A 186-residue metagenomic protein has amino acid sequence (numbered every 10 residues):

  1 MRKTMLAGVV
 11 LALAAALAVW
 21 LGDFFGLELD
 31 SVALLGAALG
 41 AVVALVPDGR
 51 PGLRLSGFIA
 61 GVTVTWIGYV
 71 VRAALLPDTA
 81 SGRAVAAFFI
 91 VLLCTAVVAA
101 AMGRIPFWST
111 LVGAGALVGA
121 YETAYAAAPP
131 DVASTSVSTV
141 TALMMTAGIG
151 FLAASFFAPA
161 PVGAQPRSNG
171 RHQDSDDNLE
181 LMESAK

Functional and structural regions predicted by a protein language model:
R2-T4, L45-G57, V97-T110: Membrane-helix interface "capping/anchor" motifs
M5, V9-L21, L55-V71, V85 (+4 more regions): Hydrophobic, lipid-facing residues on alpha-helical transmembrane segments of integral membrane proteins
A12, E28-V46, M102-P129: Pore- and pathway-forming membrane helices of multi-pass small-molecule/ion transporters and channels
W20-L35, L76-I90: Structural signature of hydrophobic alpha-helical transmembrane segments
S31-R72: Alpha-helical membrane segments and adjacent membrane-interface helices in multi-pass membrane proteins
I67-P77, A120-T135: Hydrophobic alpha-helical transmembrane segments in multi-pass integral membrane proteins
A74-A114: Internal alpha-helical transmembrane segments of multi-pass membrane proteins
P161-K186: Short, highly charged, low-complexity non-transmembrane loops/tails of multi-pass membrane proteins
